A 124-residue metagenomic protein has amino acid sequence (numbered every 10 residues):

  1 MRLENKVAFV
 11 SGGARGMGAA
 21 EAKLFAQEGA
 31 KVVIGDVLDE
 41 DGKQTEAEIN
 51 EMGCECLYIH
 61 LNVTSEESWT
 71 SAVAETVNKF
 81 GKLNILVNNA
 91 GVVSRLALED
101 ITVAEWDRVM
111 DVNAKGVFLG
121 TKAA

Functional and structural regions predicted by a protein language model:
L3-V33: Canonical Rossmann dinucleotide-binding motif of NAD(H)/NADP(H)-dependent dehydrogenases/reductases, specifically
V7-V10, T76, L86-V87: Conserved hydrophobic beta-strands of the Rossmann-like cofactor-binding core in SDR/related NAD(P)H-dependent
E28-Q44: Conserved glycine-rich Rossmann-like NAD(P)H-binding loop of the short-chain dehydrogenase/reductase
D39-E40, H60-S71, V103: The beta1-alpha1 cofactor-binding region of Rossmann-like NAD(H)/NADP(H)-dependent oxidoreductases
N89-S94: Conserved NAD(P)H cofactor-binding loop of Rossmann-fold oxidoreductase domains
A97-L98, E105-D107: Substrate-binding pocket helix/loop in short-chain dehydrogenase/reductase
T121-K122: A short, exposed helix-loop element centered on a Lys and neighboring polar residues
